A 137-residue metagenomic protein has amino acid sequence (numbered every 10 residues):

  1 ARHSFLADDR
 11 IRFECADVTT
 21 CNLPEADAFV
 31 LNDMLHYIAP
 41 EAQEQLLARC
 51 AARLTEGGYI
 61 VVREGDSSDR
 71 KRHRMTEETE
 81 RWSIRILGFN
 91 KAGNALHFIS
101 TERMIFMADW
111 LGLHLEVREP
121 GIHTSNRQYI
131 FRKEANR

Functional and structural regions predicted by a protein language model:
A1-R2: Conserved SAM-binding loop
A7-T19: Conserved SAM-binding strand-loop segment of SAM-dependent methyltransferases
T20-P24: Short conserved loop adjoining the S-adenosyl-L-methionine
V30: A conserved beta-strand element that flanks and buttresses the S-adenosyl-L-methionine
D33-M34: Short catalytic micro-motifs in class I SAM-dependent methyltransferases
E44-Y59: A short glycine-rich, Lys/Arg-flanked "PGG" loop and its adjoining helix->strand segment in the class I
R63-L111, V117-P120: C-terminal alpha-helical "lid/dimerization" subdomain adjacent to the S-adenosyl-L-methionine
W110-R137: Core SAM-dependent methyltransferase catalytic element
